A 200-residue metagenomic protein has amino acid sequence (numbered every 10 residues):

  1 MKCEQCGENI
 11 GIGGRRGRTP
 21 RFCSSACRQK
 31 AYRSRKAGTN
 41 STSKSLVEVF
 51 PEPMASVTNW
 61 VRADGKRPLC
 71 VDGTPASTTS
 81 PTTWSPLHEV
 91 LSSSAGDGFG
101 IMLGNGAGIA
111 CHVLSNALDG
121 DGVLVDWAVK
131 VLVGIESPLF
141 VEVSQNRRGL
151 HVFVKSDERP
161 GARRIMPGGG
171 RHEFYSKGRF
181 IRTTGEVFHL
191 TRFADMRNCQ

Functional and structural regions predicted by a protein language model:
M1-T39: BZIP DNA-binding basic region
P20, S34-Q200: Conserved phosphate/metal-binding and DNA-contacting active-site motifs used in DNA phosphodiester-bond processing
